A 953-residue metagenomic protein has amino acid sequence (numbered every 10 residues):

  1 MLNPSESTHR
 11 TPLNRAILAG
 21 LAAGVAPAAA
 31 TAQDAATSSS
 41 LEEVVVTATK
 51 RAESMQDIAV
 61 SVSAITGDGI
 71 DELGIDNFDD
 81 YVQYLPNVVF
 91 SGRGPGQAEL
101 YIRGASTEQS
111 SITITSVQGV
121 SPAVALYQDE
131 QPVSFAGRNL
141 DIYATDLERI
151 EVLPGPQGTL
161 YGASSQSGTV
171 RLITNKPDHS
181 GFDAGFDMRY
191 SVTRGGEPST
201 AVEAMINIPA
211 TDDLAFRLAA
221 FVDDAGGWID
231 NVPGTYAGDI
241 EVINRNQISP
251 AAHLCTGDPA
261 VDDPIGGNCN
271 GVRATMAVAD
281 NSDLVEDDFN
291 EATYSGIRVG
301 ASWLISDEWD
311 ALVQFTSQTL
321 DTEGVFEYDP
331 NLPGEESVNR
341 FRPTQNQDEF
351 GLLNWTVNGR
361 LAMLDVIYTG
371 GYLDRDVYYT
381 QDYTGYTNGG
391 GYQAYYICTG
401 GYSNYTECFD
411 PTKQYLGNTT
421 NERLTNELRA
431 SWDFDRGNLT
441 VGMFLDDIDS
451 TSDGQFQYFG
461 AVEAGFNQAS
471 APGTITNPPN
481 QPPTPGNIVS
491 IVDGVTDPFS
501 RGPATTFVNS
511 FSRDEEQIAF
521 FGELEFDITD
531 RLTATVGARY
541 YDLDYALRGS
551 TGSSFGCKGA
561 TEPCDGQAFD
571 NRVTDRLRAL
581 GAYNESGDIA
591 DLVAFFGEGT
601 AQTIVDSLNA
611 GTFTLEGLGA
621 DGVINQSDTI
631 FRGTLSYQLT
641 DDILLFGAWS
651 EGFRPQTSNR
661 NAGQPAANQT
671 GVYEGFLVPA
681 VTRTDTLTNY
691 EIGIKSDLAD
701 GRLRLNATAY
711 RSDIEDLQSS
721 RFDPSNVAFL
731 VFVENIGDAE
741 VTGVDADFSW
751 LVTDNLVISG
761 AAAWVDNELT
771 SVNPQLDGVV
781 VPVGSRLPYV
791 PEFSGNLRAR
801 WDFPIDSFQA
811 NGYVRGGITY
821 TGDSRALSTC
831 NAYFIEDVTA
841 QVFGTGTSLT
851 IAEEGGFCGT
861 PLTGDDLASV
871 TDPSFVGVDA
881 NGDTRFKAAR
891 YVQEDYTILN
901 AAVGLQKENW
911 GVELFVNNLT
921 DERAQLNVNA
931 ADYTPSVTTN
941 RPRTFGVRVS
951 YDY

Functional and structural regions predicted by a protein language model:
M1-N87, N207, D307, A311 (+3 more regions): N-terminal Sec signal peptide and the immediately downstream disordered periplasmic leader that contains the TonB box
L100-Y101, I114, V152, S165-M188 (+1 more regions): N-terminal periplasmic accessory domains that precede and gate Gram-negative outer-membrane beta-barrel machines
I114-P154, A204, N246: Short acidic/polar hinge/loop motifs at secondary-structure boundaries that mediate gating or recognition
R194-T322, E349-L352, T420-N426, S431-D446 (+4 more regions): Transmembrane beta-barrel wall of Gram-negative outer-membrane proteins
S302-D307, S431, G442-D446, F511-S712: Structural signature of Gram-negative outer-membrane beta-barrels, strongest in the C-terminal barrel of TonB-dependent
T356-L361, D365-G371, R375-Y383, Q638-A662 (+4 more regions): Membrane-embedded beta-barrel scaffold of Gram-negative outer-membrane proteins
N438, D530-A534, D542, R702-D713 (+3 more regions): Gram-negative outer-membrane beta-barrel transporters
F456-E463, T819-T839, F843, F857-C858 (+2 more regions): C-terminal beta-signal and adjacent terminal beta-strands/loops of Gram-negative outer-membrane beta-barrel proteins
